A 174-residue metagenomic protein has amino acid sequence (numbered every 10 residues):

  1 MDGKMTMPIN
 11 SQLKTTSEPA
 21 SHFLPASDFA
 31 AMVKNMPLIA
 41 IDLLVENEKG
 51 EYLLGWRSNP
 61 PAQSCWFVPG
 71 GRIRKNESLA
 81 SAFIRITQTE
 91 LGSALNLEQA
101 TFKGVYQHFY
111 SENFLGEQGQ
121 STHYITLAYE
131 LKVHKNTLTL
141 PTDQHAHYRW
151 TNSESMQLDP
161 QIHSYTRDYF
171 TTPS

Functional and structural regions predicted by a protein language model:
D2-D42, E46-E48, Q118-G119: Acidic, metal-coordinating catalytic segment for phosphate/diphosphate chemistry, firing primarily on the Nudix
P37, S121-I125, T142: A short, structural micro-pattern
I39-I41, G50, I125-L127, A146: Change "...and in nucleic-acid phosphodiester-cleaving endonucleases..." to "...and in nucleic-acid processing enzymes
E51-E90: Conserved Nudix-box catalytic region and its N-terminal flanking loop in Nudix hydrolases and closely related
G92-T137: Active-site segment of metal-dependent pyrophosphate-handling enzymes, primarily the Nudix hydrolase catalytic core
A128-E130, T139-T171: NUDIX/MutT-family hydrolases
